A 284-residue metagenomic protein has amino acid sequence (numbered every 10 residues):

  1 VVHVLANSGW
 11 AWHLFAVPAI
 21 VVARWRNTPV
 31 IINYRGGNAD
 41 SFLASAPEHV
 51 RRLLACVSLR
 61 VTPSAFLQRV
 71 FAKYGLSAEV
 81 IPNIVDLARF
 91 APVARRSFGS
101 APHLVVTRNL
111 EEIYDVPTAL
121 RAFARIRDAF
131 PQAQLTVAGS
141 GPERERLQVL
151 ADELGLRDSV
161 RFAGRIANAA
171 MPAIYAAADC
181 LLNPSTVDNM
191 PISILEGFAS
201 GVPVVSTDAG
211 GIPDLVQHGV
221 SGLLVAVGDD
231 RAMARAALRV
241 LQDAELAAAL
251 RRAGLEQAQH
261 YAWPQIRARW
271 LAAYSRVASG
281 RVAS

Functional and structural regions predicted by a protein language model:
F66, I84: Carbohydrate-associated surface elements
R96-F123, R127, T136: Conserved donor-binding/catalytic core segment of Leloir-type glycosyltransferases
Q132, R239, L246-H260, A272: A short, well-ordered alpha-helix in the C-terminal region of glycosyltransferases
Q148-I166: Nucleotide-activated donor-binding/catalytic signature segment of Leloir-type glycosyltransferases, i.e., the conserved
R165-I166, A173-A178: Short alpha-helical donor nucleotide-sugar binding micro-motif in glycosyltransferases
T186: Aromatic "clamp/platform" in nucleotide-sugar-dependent glycosyltransferases that forms part of the donor/acceptor
P203-S206, V216: Short hydrophobic beta-strand element within catalytic cores of glycosyltransferases and related nucleotide-activated
H218-G219, L223-D230, R239-A244: Conserved acidic donor-binding segment of nucleotide-sugar-dependent glycosyltransferases
